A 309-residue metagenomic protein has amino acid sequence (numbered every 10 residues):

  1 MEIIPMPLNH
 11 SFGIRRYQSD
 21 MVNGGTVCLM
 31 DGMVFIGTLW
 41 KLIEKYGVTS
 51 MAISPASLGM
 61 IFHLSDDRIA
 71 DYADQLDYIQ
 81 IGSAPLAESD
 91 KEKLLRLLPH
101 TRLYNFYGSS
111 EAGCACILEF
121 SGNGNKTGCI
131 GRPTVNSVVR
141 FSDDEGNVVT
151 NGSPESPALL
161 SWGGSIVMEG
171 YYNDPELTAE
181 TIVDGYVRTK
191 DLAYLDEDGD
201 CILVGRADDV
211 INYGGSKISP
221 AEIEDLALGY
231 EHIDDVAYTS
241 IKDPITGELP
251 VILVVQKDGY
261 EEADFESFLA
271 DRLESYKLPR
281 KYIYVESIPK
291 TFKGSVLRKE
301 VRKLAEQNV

Functional and structural regions predicted by a protein language model:
M1-E2, N9-S50, L64: Conserved AMP-binding/adenylation subdomain of ANL enzymes
G25, K45-I53, L64-K126, V138: Gly/Ser/Thr-rich phosphate-binding loop
M51, G164, E169-G170, L177-E180 (+4 more regions): AMP-binding/adenylate-forming catalytic core of the ANL superfamily
S83, G108, G131, D191 (+1 more regions): Active-site glycine-centered loops adjacent to acidic/histidine catalytic or metal-binding residues that shape
L103-E111, G131-P133, T239-K242, I283: Beta-strand->loop->alpha-helix junctions that form or flank phosphate-binding loops in nucleotide-handling enzymes
G128-P133, T181-D184: Short Gly/Pro-enriched turn/cap motifs at secondary-structure boundaries
R140-S161, E197-D198, D258-E262, L297: Conserved beta-loop-beta connector loops within the AMP-binding
L304-V309: Acidic/polar alpha-helix N-cap and adjacent early helical turns within long charge-rich amphipathic helices/linkers
